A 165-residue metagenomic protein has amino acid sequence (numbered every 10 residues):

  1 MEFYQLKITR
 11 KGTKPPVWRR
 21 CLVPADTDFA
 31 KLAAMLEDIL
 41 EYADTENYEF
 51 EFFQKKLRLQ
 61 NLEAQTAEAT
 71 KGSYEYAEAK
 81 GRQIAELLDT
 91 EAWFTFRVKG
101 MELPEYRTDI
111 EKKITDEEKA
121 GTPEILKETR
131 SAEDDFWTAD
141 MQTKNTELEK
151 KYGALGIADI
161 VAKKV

Functional and structural regions predicted by a protein language model:
M1-V165: Short linear regulatory motifs enriched in tryptophan with gly/pro/ser
